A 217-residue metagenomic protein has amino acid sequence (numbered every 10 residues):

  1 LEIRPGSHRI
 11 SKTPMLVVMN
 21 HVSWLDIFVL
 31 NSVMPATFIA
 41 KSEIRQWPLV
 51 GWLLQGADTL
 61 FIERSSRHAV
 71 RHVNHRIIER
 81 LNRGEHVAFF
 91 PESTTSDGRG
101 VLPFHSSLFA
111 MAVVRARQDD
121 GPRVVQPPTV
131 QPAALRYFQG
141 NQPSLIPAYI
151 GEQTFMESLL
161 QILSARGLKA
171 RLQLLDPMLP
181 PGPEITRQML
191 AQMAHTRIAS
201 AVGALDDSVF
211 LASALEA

Functional and structural regions predicted by a protein language model:
L1-S32, F210-A217: N-terminal signal-anchor transmembrane helix
P14-L16, T59, H86-F90, T129: Residue-level preference for the first positions of well-ordered beta-strands
M15-H68, D119-D120: Catalytic core of membrane glycerolipid acyltransferases/transacylases, capturing the structured, soluble-facing
H21-S23, S93-S96, Y137: Short glycine-rich anion-binding loops that position phosphate/pyrophosphate groups of nucleotides and phosphorylated
K41, I62, F90, A133-L135: Generic beta-sheet signal
L49-W52, G98-I185, L211: A cross-family acyltransferase "interaction/gating" segment
V70, I77-V87, P91-F104: Soluble extracytoplasmic domains of inner/organellar membrane proteins
A170-A217: A cross-taxonomic marker for long C-terminal extensions/tails that follow the last structured domain
